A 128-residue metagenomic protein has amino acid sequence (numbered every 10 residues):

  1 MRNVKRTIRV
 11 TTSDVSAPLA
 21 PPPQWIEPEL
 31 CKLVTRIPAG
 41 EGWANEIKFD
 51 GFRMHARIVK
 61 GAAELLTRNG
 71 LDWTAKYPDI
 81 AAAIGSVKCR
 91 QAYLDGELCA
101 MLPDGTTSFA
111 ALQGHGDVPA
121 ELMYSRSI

Functional and structural regions predicted by a protein language model:
M1-I128: Catalytic cores of nucleic-acid ligases and guanylyltransferases
